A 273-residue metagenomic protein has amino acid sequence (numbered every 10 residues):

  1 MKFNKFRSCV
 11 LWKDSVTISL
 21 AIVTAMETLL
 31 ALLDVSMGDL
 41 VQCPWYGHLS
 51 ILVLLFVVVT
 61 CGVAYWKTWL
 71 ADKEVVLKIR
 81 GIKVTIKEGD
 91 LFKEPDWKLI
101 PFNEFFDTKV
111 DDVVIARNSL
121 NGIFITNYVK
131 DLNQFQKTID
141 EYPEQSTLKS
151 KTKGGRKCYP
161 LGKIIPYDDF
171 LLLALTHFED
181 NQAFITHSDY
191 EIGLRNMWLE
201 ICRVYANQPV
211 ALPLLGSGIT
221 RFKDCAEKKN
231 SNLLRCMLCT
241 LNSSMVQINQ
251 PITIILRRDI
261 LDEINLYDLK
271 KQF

Functional and structural regions predicted by a protein language model:
M1-F273: Macrodomain-like recognition of ADP-ribose-binding/processing modules
